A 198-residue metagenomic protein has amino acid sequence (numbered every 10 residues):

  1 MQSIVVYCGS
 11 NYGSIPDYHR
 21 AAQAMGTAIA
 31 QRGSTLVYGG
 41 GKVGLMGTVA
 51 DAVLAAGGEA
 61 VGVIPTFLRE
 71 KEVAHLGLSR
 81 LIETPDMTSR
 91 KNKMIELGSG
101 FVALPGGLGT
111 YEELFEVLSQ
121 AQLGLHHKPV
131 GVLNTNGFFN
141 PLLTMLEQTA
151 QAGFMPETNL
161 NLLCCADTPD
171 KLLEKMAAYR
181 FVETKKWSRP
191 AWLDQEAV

Functional and structural regions predicted by a protein language model:
M1-L97, N136-D170, F181-V198: A cross-family phosphate/adenosyl-ligand binding-site feature
G40, I64, T84-P85, L104-G106 (+3 more regions): Short beta->alpha connector loops at strand-helix junctions that form conserved, small/polar/Pro-enriched
S89-L123, G131, E183-S188: Active-site/ligand-binding-proximal alpha/beta "capping" segment
G124-H126, N159: Short, structurally constrained coil/turn elements that cap an alpha-helix or connect an alpha-helix to the following
M176: Hydrophobic "lid"/C-terminal helical patch of Rossmann-like NAD(P)-dependent dehydrogenase/epimerase domains
